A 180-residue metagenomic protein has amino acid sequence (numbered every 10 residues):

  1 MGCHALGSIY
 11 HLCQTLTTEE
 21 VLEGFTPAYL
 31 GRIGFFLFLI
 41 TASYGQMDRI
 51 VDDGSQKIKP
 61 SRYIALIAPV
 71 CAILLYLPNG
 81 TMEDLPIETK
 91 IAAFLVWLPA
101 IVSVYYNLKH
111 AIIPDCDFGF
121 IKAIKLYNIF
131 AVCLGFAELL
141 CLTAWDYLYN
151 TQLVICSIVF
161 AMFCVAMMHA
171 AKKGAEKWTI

Functional and structural regions predicted by a protein language model:
M1-I67, A93-A100, T143-M167: Individual alpha-helical transmembrane segments in multi-pass integral membrane proteins
C3-Y10, A68-P78, F130-L139: Aromatic-anchored segments of alpha-helical transmembrane domains
L16, S61-A65, M82-L85, F118-N128: A compositionally biased, intrinsically disordered/low-complexity signal enriched for hydrophobic/aromatic residues
E19-E23, D48, E83, E88 (+3 more regions): Glutamate identity and glutamate-enriched acidic tracts
G24, Y76-N79, H110-P114: Generic alpha-helix detector with strongest preference for long hydrophobic helices that associate with membranes
S61-L75, V154, A175-I180: Long hydrophobic alpha-helices with heptad-repeat/coiled-coil character
A65-I91: Membrane-helix boundary elements
L98-I180: C-terminal transmembrane-bundle signature of multipass membrane proteins, characterized by strong activation on
